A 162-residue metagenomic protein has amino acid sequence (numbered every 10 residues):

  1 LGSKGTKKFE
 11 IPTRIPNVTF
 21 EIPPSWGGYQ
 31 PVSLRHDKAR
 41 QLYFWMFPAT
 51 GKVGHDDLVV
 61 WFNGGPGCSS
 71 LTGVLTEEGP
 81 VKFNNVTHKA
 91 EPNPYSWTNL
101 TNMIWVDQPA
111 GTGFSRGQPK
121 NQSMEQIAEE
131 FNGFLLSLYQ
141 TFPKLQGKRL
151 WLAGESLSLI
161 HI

Functional and structural regions predicted by a protein language model:
L1-L58: Catalytic-loop region of hydrolases
T19, H36-D37, M124-I127, E155: Aromatic-acidic/polar surface patches that form glycan- and anion
Q41-E129, L136, Q140: N-terminal cap/lid subdomain of alpha/beta-hydrolase-fold enzymes
W105, S156-S158: Hydrophobic alpha-helical cores of multi-pass transmembrane domains in eukaryotic membrane proteins
L145-S156: Alpha/beta-hydrolase fold nucleophile elbow
I160-I162: Conserved small/polar residues in nucleotide/adenosyl-binding loops
